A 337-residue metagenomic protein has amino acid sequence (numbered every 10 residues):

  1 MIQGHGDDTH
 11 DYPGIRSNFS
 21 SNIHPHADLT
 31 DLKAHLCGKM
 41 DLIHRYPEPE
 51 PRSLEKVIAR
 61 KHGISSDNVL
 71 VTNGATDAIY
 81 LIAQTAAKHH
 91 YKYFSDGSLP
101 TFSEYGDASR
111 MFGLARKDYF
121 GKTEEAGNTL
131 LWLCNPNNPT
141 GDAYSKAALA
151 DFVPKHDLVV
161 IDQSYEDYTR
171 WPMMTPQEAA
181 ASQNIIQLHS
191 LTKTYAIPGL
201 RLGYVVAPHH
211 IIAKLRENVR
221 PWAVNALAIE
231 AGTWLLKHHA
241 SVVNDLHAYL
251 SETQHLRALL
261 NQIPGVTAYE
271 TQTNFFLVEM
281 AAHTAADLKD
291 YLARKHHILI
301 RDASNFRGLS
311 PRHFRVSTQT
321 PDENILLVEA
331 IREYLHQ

Functional and structural regions predicted by a protein language model:
M1-R45: N-terminal "arm"/small-domain region of PLP-dependent enzymes with the aminotransferase-like
L29, N184-Q262, T267-Y269: PLP-dependent aminotransferase class I/II
P51-F94, F112: Phosphate-binding glycine-rich loop
Y93-F112: Short, charged N-terminal beta->alpha structural module
K117-P172: Active-site phosphate-binding strand-loop segment of PLP-dependent enzymes
A147, R294-K295, G308-Q337: PLP-dependent enzyme catalytic core of the Aspartate aminotransferase-like
L250, I263-H296: Conserved PLP-binding catalytic core of the aspartate aminotransferase-like
